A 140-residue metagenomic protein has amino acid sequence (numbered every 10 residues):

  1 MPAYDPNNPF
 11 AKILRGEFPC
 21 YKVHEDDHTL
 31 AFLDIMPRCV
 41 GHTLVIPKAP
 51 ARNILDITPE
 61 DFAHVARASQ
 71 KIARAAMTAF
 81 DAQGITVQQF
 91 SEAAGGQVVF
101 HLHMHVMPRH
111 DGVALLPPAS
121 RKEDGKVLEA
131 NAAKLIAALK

Functional and structural regions predicted by a protein language model:
M1-K140: HIT superfamily nucleotide-processing domains
